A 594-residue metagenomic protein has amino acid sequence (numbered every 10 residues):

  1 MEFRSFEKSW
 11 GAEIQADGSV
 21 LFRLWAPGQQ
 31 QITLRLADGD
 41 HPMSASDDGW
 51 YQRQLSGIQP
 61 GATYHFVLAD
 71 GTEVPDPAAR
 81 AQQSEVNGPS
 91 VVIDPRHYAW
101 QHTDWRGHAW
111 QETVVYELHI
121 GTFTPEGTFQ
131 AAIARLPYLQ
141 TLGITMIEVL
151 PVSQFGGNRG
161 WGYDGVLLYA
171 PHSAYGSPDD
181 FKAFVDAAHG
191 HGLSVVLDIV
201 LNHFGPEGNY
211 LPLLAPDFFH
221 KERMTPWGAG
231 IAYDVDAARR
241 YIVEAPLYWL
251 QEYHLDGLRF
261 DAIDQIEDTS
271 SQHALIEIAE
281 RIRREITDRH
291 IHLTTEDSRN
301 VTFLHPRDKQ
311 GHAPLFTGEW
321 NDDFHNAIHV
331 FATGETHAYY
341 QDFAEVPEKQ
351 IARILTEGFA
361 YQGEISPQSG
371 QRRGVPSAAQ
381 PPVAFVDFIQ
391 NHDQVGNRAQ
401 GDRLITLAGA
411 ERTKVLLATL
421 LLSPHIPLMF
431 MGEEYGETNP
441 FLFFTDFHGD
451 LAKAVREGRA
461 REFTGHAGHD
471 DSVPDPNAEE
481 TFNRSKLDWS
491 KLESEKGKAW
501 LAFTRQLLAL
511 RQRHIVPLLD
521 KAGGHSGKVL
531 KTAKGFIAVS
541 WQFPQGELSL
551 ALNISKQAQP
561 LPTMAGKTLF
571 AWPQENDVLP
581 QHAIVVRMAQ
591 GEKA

Functional and structural regions predicted by a protein language model:
M1-D17, L21, D40-E117, T124-G127 (+2 more regions): The feature marks proteins involved in alpha-glucan
V20-P27, L550-L552: Short edge beta-strand/loop segments characteristic of extracellular beta-sandwich folds
L24, F66, L118, L139 (+11 more regions): Conserved, mostly hydrophobic/aromatic
W25-Q31, S555-Q557, M564-A565: Short proline/glycine-enriched turn/loop motifs at strand-loop junctions of beta-rich domains
A26, P60-A62, E575-A594: C-terminal beta-strand-rich structural cap/linker in extracellular carbohydrate-active enzymes
R106-W110, H119-H292, F303-L304, V346: Substrate-binding/active-site clefts of carbohydrate-active enzymes
L275, A279-A467: Conserved alpha/beta catalytic core and glycan-binding cleft of carbohydrate-active enzymes
E357-R373, M429, Y435-F444, H469-L548: Glycan-recognition and catalytic regions of carbohydrate-active enzymes
